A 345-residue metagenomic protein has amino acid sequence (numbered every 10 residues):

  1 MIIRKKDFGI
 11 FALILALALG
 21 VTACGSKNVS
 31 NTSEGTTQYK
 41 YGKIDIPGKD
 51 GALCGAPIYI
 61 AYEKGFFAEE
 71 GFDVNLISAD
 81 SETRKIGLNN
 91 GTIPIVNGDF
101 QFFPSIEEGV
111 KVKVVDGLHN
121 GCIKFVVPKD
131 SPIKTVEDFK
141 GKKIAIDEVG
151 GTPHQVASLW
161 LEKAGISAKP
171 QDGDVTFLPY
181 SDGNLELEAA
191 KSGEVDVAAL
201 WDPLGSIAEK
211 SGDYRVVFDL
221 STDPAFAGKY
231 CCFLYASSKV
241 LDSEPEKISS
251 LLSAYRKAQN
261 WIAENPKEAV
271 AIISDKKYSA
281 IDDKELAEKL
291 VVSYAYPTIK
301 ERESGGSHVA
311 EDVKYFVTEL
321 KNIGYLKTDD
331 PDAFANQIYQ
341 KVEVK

Functional and structural regions predicted by a protein language model:
I2-F11: Bacterial N-terminal signal peptides that target proteins for export
L19-A23: C-terminal motif of bacterial Sec signal peptides marking the signal peptidase cleavage site
G25-K27: Bacterial signal peptide processing site
N31-D182, A189, D196-D202, D213-F218: Short, glycine-/small- and polar/acidic-enriched structural segments that line small-molecule recognition paths
G48, L118-V127, Y214-L241, S293-Y294 (+2 more regions): Periplasmic-binding protein-like
F100-Q101, D182-K277: Pocket-lining segment of extracytoplasmic ligand-binding domains
D242-Y325: Secondary-structure end/capping motifs
V313-K345: Conserved C-terminal helix/tail region of periplasmic/extracytoplasmic solute-binding proteins
